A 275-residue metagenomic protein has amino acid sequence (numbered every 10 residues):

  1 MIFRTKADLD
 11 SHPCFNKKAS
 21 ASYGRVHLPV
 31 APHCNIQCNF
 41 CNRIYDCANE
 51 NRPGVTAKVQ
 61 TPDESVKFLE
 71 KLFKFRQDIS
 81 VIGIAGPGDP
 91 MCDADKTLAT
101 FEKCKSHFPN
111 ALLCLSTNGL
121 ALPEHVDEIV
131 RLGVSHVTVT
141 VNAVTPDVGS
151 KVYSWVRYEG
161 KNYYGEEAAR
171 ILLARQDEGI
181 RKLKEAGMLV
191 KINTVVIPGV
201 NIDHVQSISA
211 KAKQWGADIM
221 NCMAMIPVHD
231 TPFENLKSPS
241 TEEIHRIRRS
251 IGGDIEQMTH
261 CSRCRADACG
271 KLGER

Functional and structural regions predicted by a protein language model:
M1-P29, C34, R43-V59, K71 (+3 more regions): N-terminal [4Fe-4S]-dependent radical SAM core
K6-K18, S22, L69-A85, P90 (+1 more regions): Conserved N-terminal glycine/acidic-rich loop preference
H33, Q37, N42, G133 (+1 more regions): Conserved functional loop/turn residues at catalytic and ligand-binding sites
R52-A57, Y153-V156, G165-E166, E234-S238: Short glycine-enriched, charge-decorated loop/helix-capping segments at active-site entrances that position
G54-P62, I197-I202: Active-site mouth loops of central-metabolism enzymes
R76-Q77, F108, G187, I255: A structural signal for short coil/turn segments at secondary-structure junctions
M91-M223, V228: Conserved AdoMet/S-adenosylmethionine-binding subsite of the radical SAM
P239-R275: C-terminal accessory regions of radical SAM enzymes
